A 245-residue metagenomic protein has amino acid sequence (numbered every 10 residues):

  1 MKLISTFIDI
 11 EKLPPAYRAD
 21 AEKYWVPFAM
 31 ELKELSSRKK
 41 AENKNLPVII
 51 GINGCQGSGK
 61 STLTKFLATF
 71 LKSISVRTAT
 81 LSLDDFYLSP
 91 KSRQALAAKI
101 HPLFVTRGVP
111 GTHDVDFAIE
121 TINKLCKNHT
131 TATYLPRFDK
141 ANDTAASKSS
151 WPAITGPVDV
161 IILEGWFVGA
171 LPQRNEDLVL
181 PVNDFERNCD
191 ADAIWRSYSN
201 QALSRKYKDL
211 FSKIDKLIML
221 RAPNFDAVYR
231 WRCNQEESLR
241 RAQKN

Functional and structural regions predicted by a protein language model:
M1-I49, C55: Extreme N-terminal, non-catalytic leader segments that precede Walker-type/kinase nucleotide-binding cores
K2, K12-R18, E22-W25, F167-N245: Conserved NTP phosphate-binding and transfer environment spanning the P-loop NTPase/kinase superfamily
L13-D20, A79-S82, F86-N142: Conserved nucleotide-sensing/catalytic segment adjacent to the nucleotide-binding pocket in NTP-handling enzymes
K40, L46, D114-S212: Glycine-rich phosphate-binding loop used to anchor ATP phosphates in small-molecule kinases, encompassing both
I49-C55, T80-L83, L217-M219: Extended hydrophobic secondary-structure segments that form protein cores and membrane-embedded regions
K60: Conserved lysine of the Walker
L63, L67: Hydrophobic positions on the alpha1 helix immediately C-terminal to the Walker A/P-loop
T69-A79: Post-Walker A helix-loop "phosphate-sensing" segment adjacent to the P-loop in P-loop NTPases
